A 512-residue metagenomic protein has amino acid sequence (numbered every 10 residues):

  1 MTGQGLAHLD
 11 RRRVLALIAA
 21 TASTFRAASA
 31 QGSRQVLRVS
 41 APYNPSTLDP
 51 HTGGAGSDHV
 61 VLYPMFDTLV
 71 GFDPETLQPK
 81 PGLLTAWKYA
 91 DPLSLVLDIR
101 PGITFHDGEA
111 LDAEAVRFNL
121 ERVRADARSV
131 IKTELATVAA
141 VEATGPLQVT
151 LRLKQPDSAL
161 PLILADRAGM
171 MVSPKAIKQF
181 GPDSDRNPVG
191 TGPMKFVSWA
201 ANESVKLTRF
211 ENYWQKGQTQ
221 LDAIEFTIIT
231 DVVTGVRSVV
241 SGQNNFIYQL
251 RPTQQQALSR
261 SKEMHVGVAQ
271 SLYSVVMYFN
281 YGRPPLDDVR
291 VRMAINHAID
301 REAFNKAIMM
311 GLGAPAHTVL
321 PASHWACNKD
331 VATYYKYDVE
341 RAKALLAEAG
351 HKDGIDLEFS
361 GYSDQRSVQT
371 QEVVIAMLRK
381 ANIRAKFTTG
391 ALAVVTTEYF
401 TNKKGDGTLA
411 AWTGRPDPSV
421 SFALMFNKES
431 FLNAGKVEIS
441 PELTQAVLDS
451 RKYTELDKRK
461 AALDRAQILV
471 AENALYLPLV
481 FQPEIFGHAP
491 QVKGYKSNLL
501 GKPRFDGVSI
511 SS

Functional and structural regions predicted by a protein language model:
S40-D91, E121, N187-G190: N-terminal lobe/hinge region of extracytoplasmic solute-binding protein
D73-P74, Q78, A165-T219, A223 (+3 more regions): Gly/Pro-rich hinge or "lid" segments in bacterial periplasmic/extracellular proteins
K88, K132-A176, S198: Surface-exposed binding/hinge segments that line and control ligand-binding clefts or catalytic entry sites
D112-N119, P146-R152, G192-P193, Q220-A223 (+5 more regions): Alpha-helical secondary-structure segments
A201, P252, W325, K343 (+4 more regions): Ligand/substrate-recognition segments at binding pockets and active sites
E211-A257, I375, R384: Ligand-site clamp/hinge motif
A314-E348, R366-Q369: Structural transition elements
R384-T396, T401, S421-P490, S512: Extracytoplasmic/peripheral linker and loop segments enriched in polar/acidic and small residues with frequent Thr/Pro
